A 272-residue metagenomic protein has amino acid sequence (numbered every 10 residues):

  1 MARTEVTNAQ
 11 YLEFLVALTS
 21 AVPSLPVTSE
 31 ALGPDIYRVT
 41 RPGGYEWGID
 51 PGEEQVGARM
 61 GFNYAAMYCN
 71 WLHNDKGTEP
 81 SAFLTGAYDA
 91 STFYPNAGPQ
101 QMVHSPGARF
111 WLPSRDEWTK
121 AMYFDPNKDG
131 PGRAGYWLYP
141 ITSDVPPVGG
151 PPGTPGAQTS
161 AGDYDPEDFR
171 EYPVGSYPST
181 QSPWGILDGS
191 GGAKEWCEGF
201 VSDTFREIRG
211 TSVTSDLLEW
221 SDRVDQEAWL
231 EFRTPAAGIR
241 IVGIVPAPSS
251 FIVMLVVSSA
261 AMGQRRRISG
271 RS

Functional and structural regions predicted by a protein language model:
M1-R115, A121-G150: Active-site microenvironments of metalloenzymes and redox enzymes
G52, P99-W111, V145-S190: Short, well-ordered junction/capping motifs at the entry into regular secondary structure
V56, F110, G135-W137, Y172 (+2 more regions): Extracytoplasmic/periplasmic beta-strand context in beta-sandwich domains, especially the cupredoxin/COX2 CuA-binding
S176-S182, V201-P246: Disulfide-stabilized, aromatic/cysteine-rich ligand-recognition loop
S190-F200: Active-site-proximal beta-strands of protease catalytic cores
P246-Q264: A short, hydrophobic C-terminal helix/tail in secreted or cell-surface proteins
I268-S272: Short, charged juxtamembrane terminal tails flanking transmembrane helices
